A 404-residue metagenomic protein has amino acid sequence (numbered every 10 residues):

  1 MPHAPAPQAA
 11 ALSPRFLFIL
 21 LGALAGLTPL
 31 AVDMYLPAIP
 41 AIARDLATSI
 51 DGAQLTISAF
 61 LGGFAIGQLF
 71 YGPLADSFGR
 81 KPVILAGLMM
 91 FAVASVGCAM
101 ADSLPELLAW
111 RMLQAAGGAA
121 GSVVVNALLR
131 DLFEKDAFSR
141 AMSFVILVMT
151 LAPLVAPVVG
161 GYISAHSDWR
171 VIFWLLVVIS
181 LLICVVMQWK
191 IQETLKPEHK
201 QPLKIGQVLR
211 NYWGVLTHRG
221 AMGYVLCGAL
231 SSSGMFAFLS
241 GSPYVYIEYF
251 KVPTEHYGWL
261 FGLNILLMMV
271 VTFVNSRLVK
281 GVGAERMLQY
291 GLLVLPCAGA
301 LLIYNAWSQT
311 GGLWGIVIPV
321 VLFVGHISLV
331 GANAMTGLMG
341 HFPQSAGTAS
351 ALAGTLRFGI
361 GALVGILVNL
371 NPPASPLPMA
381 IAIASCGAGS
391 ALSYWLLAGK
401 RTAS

Functional and structural regions predicted by a protein language model:
H3-A11, T194-V225: Juxtamembrane intracellular "pre-TM" segments in multi-pass secondary transporters
D45-A47, G79, M100-E106, G117 (+2 more regions): Helix-breaking motifs and short loop linkers at transmembrane-helix boundaries and internal kinks in secondary membrane
I66-P105: Conserved MFS/SLC helix-loop-helix module at the cytosolic interface between two early adjacent transmembrane helices
Q68-F78, V271-E285: Helix-to-loop junctions at the C-terminal end of transmembrane segments in multipass secondary transporters
M90-G97, P105-L113, W314-V320: Paired small-residue
E106, F133, S143-W189: Helix-loop-helix hairpin linking two adjacent transmembrane segments in secondary transporters
W110-L151: Cytoplasmic helix-loop-helix junction between adjacent transmembrane helices in 12-TM secondary transporters
G337-P373, I383: A late C-terminal transmembrane helix in Major Facilitator Superfamily
